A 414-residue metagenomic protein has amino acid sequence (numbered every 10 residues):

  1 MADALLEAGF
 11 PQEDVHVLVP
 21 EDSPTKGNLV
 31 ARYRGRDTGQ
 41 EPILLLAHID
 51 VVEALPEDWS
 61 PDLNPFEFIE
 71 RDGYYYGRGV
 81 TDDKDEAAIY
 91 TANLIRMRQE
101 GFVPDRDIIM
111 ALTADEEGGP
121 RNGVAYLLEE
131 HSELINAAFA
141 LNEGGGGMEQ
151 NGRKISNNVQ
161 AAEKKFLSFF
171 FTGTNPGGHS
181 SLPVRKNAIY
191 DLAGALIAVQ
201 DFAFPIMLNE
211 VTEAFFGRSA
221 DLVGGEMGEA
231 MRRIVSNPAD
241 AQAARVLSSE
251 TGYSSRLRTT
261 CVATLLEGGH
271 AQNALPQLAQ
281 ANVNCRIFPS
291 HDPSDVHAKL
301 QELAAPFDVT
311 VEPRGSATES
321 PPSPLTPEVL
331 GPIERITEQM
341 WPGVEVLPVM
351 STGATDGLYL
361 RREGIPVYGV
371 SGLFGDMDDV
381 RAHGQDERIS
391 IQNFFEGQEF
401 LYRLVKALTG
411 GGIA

Functional and structural regions predicted by a protein language model:
M1-R78, M97-R106, V283: Acidic/His- and Gly-rich active-site-bordering loop/insert found across diverse amide/peptide-bond hydrolases
P24-K26, Q40, L63, D105 (+5 more regions): Short, solvent-exposed loop/turn segments at the edges of secondary structure
T38-Q40, G146-Q150, P205-N273, Q277-L278 (+3 more regions): An extended, acidic, His-containing surface patch that forms the Zn2+-binding/catalytic region of metallohydrolases
I49-D50, V199-A203, Q301-V309: A common structural junction motif
Y74-Y75, G79-N158: Acidic/histidine-rich catalytic neighborhood of metal-dependent amide-processing enzymes
A125-E129, S181-P205: A short core secondary-structure module
G144-G145, N157-F170, V370-D379: Flexible glycine/proline-rich, aromatic-decorated loop/lid segments
K186, V296-A304: Short amphipathic alpha-helices in soluble, non-transmembrane regions that often serve as interface/regulatory elements
